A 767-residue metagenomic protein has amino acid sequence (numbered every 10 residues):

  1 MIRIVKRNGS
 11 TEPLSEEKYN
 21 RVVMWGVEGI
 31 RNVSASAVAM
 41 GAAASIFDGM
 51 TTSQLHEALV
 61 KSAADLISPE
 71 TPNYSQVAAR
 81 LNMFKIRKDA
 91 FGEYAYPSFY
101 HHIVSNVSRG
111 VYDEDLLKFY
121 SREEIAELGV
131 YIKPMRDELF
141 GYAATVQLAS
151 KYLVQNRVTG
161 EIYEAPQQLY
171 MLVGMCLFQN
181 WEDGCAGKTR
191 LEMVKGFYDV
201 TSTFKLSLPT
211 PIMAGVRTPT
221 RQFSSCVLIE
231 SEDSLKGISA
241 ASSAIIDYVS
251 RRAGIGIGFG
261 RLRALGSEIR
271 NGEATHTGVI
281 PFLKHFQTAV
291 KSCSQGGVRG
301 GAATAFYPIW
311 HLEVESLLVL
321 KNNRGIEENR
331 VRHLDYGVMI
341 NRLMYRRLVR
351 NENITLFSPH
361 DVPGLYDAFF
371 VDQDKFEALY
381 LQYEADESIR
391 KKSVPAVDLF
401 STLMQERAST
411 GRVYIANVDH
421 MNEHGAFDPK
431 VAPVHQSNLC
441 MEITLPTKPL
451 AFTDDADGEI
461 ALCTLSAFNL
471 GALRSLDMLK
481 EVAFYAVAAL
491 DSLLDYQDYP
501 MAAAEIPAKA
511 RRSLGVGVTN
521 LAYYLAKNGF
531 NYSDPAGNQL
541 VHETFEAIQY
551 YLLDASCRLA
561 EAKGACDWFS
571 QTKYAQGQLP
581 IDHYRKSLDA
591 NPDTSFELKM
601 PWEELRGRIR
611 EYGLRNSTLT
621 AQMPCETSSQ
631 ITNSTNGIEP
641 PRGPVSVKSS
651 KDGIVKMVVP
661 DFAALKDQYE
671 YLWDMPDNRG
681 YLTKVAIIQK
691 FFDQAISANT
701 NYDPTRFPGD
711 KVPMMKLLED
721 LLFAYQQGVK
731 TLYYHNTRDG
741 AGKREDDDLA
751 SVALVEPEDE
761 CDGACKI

Functional and structural regions predicted by a protein language model:
R7-L14, E161-E164, G184-E192, I212-T218 (+15 more regions): Alpha-helix capping and helix-loop boundary segments enriched in small/acidic/polar residues
S10, V33-M171, M175, K188-Y198: Core nucleic-acid recognition elements
G41-A42, V60-S62, V77-F84, A214-T218 (+12 more regions): A glycine-rich phosphate-binding loop feature that marks nucleotide/adenosyl-phosphate handling sites
Y74-V107, I340-R342, M421-F452, L514 (+5 more regions): Terminal amphipathic helices with adjacent charged low-complexity linkers/tails
F119, E124-L148, H435, M441-T447 (+5 more regions): Catalytic alpha/beta core of large soluble enzyme barrels
V154, E161, Q168-A186, R190 (+10 more regions): Function-dense linear segments that define catalytic or interfacial modules in macromolecule-processing proteins
V200, T218, A483-E505, N531-C625 (+1 more regions): Internal maturation/activation junctions in enzymes
V319, E328, R332-L403, R407-T410 (+1 more regions): Polar, glycine-rich mid-to-C-terminal structural blocks that act as macromolecule-binding/assembly scaffolds
